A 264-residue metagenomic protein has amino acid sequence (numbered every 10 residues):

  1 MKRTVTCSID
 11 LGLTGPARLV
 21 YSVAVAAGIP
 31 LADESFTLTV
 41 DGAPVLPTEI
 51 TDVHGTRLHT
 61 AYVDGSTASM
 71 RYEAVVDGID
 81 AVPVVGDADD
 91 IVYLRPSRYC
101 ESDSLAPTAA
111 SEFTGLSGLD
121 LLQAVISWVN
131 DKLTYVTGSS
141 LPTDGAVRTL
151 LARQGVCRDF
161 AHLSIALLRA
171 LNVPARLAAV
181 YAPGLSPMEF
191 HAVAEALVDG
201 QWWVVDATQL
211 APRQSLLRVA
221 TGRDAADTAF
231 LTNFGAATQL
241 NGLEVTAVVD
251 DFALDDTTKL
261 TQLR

Functional and structural regions predicted by a protein language model:
M1-I79: Intrinsically disordered, low-complexity N-terminal segments that are enriched in acidic
L13, D80, V84, D90-G155 (+3 more regions): Secondary-structure boundary elements
Y21, V82-A88, D206: Short, charged, solvent-exposed linker or helix-capping segments at domain edges/interfaces that act as flexible hinges
Y21-V23, F36-L38, Y72, A109 (+3 more regions): Generic structural hydrophobic/aromatic packing signal, biased to beta-strands
V23-A32, A81-P83, R148-R153, R158-A161 (+1 more regions): Short low-complexity stretches enriched in small and charged residues
A32-F36, V45-T48, Y62-D64, R95-C100 (+4 more regions): Glycine-rich loops and low-complexity Gly/Arg-rich segments that provide flexible linkers or classic glycine-based
G42-E49, T56-A61, S104-F113, A211-L217 (+3 more regions): Low-complexity, flexible helical/coil segments
S127, D159-A237, N241: Hydrophobic/aromatic-rich core segments of domains that either
